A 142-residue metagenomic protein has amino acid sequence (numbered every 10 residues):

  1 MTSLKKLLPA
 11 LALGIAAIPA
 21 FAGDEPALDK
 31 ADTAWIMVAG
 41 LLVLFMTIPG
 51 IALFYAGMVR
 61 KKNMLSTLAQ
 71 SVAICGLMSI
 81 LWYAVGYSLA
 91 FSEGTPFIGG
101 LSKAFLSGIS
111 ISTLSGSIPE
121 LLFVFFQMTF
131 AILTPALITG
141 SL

Functional and structural regions predicted by a protein language model:
T2-S141: Hydrophobic alpha-helical transmembrane bundles of multi-pass membrane proteins
